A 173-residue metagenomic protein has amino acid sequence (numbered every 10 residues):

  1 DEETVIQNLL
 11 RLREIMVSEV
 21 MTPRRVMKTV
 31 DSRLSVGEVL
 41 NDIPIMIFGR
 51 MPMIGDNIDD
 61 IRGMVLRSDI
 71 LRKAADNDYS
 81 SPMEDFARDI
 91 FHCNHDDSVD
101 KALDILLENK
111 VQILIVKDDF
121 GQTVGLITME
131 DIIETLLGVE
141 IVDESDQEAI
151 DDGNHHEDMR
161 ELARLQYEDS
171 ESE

Functional and structural regions predicted by a protein language model:
D1-E173: Cytosolic regulatory modules rich in charged/polar residues
